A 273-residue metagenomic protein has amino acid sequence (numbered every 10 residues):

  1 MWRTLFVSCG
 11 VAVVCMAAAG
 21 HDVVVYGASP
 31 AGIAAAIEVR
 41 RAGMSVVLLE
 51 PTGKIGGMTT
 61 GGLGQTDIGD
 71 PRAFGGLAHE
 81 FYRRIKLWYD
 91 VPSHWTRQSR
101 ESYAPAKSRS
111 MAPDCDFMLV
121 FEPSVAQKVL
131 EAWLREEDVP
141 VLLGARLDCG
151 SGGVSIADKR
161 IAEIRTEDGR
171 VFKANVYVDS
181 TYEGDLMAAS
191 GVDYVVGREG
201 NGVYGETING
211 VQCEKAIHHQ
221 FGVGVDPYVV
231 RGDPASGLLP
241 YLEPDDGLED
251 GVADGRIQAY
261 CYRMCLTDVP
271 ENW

Functional and structural regions predicted by a protein language model:
M1-T4: Positively charged n-region of N-terminal signal peptides that target proteins for export
V7-H21: Bacterial Sec-dependent signal peptides at the C-terminal "C-region" and cleavage site
A19-S29: Beta1/beta-strand and adjacent pyrophosphate-binding region of the FAD-binding site in flavoprotein oxidoreductases
G20-D22, A42-S45, E137-P140, R160 (+3 more regions): Loop/turn elements at helix/coil->beta-strand transitions in domains of secreted/extracellular proteins
G32: N-terminal Rossmann-fold NAD(P) dinucleotide-binding loop
V39: Aromatic pocket-lining residues of Rossmann-like dinucleotide-binding sites
M44-S45, E50-G153, V195, Y204-G205: Conserved N-terminal/central alpha/beta ligand/cofactor-binding core
Q127-K128, V154, A162-E163, R170-V176 (+1 more regions): Flavin (FAD/FMN)-binding glycine-rich loop and adjacent Rossmann-like elements that form
